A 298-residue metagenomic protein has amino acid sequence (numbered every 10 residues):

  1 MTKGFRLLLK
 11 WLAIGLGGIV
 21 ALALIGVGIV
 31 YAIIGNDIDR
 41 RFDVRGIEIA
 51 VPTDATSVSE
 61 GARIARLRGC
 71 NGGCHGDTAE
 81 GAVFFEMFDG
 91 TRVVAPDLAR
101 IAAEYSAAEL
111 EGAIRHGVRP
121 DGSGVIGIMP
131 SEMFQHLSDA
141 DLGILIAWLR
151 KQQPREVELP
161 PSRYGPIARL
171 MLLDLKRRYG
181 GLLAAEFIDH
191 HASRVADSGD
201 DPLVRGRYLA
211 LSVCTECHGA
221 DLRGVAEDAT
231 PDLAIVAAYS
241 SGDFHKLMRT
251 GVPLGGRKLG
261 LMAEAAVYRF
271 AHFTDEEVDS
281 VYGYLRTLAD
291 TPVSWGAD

Functional and structural regions predicted by a protein language model:
T2-A55, G117-R119, A140-D200, G251-L254 (+1 more regions): Post-cleavage N-terminal segment of exported redox proteins
I38-P52, T56-R63, L67, G73 (+4 more regions): Sequence context of c-type cytochrome heme-c attachment sites
D54-E80, F85-M87, K176-E186, H191-R223 (+2 more regions): Sequence/structural segment immediately N-terminal to covalent heme-attachment motifs in c-type and related
V58, D139-L142, L203, D275-V278: Short functional linear motifs
R63-G76, E109-R115, G127-S131, I144-A147 (+4 more regions): C-type cytochrome heme c attachment motif
R68-G69, H75-T78, G117-G122, M133-D141 (+6 more regions): Sec/Tat-exported extracytoplasmic proteins
G76-E111, V125-S138, G165-L175, G219-K246 (+2 more regions): Gly/Gly-Pro-rich "capping" loops immediately C-terminal to redox-active cysteine motifs in periplasmic/lumenal
R257-L261: A glycine-biased, small/acidic residue-tolerant capping/turn segment at secondary-structure junctions
